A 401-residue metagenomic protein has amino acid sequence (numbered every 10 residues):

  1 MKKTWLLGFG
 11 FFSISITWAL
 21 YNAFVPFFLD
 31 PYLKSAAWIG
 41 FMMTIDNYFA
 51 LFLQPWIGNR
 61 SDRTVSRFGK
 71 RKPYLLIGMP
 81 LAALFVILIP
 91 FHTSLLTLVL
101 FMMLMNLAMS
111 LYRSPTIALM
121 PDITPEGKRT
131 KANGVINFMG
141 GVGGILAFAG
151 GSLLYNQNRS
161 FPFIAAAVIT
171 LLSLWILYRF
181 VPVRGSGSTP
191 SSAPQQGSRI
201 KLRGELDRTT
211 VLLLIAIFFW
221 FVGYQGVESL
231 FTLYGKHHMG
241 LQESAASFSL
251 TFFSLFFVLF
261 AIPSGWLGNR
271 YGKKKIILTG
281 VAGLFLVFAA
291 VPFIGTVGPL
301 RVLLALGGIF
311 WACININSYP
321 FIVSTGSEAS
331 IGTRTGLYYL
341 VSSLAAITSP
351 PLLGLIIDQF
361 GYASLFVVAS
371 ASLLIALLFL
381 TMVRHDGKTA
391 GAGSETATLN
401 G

Functional and structural regions predicted by a protein language model:
M1-N47, L212, A216, F221-M239: Helix-loop boundary and gating motifs at the non-cytosolic
L29, R60-S61, V65, L153-N156 (+3 more regions): Interfacial helix-cap and linker-helix signal at transmembrane-aqueous boundaries of multi-pass secondary transporters
A36-A37, E126-I136, E243-S244, G326-Y338: Loop-to-transmembrane helix entry/capping segments in MFS-fold secondary transporters and related SLC/MFSD carriers
A50, T130-S152, Y339-S349: Glycine-rich segments within core transmembrane alpha-helices of 12-TM secondary carriers
F52-F68, F260-G272, I357: Helix-to-loop junctions at the C-terminal end of transmembrane segments in multipass secondary transporters
R71-I87, K275-A290: Structural signature of the two symmetry-related core transmembrane helices
L111-T124, C313-S327: Intracellular juxtamembrane helix-capping segments at the cytosolic ends of symmetry-related transmembrane helices
R184-I215, T398-G401: Juxtamembrane intracellular "pre-TM" segments in multi-pass secondary transporters
